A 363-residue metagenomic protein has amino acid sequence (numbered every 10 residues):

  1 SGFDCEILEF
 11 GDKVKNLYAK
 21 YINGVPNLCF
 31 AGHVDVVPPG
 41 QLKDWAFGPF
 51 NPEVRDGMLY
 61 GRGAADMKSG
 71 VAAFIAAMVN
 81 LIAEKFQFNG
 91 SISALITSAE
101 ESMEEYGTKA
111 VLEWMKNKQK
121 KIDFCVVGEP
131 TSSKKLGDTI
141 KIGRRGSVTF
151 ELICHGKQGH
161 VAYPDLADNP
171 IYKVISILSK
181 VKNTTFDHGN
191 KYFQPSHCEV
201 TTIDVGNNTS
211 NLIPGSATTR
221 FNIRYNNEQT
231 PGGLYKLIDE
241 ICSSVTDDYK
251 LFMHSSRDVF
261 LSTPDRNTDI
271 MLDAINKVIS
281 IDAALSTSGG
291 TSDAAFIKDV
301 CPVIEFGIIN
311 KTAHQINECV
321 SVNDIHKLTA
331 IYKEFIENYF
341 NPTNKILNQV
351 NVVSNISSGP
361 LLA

Functional and structural regions predicted by a protein language model:
S1-P26, F50-P52: A non-catalytic alpha/beta surface segment that caps or lines the substrate-entry region of metallo-dependent hydrolase
E6, L28-F30, L95, V126 (+1 more regions): Hydrophobic/aromatic beta-strand patches that form the interior of the parallel beta-sheet core in alpha/beta enzyme
E9, P130-K135, I142, V148-A363: Metal-dependent amide/peptide-bond hydrolase catalytic core, centered on the "pita-bread" metallohydrolase fold
A19, G57-G61, D248: Generic recognition of long tandem-repeat/solenoid scaffolds
V25-S93, D324-K327: Active-site metal-coordination/substrate-binding segment of hydrolases, especially metallo-dependent peptidases
P52, A99, G159: Acyl-CoA/ACP chain-elongation machinery
M67-G143: Acidic/histidine-rich catalytic neighborhood of metal-dependent amide-processing enzymes
